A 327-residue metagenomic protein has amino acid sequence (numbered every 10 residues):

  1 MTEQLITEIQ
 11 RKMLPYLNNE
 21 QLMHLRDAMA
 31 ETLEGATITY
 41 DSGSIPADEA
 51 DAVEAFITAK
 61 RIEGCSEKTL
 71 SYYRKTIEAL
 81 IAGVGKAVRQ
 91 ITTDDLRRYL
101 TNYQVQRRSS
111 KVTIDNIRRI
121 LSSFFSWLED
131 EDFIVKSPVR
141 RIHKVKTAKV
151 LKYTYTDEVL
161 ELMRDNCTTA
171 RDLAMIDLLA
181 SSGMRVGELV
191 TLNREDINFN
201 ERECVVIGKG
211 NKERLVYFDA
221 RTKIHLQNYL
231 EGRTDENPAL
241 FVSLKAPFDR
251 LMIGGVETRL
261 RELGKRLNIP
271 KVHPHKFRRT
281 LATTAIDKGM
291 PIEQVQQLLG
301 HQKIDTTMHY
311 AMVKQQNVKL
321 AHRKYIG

Functional and structural regions predicted by a protein language model:
M1-G43: N-terminal helical hairpins
E34-S44, D51-V150: N-terminal core-binding DNA-recognition domain of tyrosine recombinases/integrases
G43, T154, K209, L299 (+1 more regions): Catalytic-site neighborhood detector that most strongly recognizes the C-terminal catalytic loop/helix of tyrosine
E78, S122, L173-G187, E203-C204 (+1 more regions): Short pre-functional
I134, K146-V150, D157-V186, G210-K212: Basic, Lys/Arg- and aromatic-enriched nucleic-acid-binding interface segment
D177, S181, R278-H301: C-terminal catalytic core of tyrosine-transesterase DNA break-rejoin enzymes
S182, T191-H225: Conserved tyrosine-mediated DNA breakage-rejoining catalytic core shared by Y-recombinases
D219-I269: Active-site/catalytic core of tyrosine-dependent DNA strand-transfer enzymes
